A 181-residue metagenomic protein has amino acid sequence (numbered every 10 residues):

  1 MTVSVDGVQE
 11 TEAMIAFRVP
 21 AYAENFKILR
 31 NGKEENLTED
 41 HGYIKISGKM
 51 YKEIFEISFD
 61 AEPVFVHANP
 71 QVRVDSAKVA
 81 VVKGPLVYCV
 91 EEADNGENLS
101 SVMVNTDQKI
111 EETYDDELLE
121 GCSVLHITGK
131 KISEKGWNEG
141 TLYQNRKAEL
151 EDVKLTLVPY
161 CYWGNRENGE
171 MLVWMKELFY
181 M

Functional and structural regions predicted by a protein language model:
M1-S4, S58-M181: C-terminal beta-rich recognition modules with glycine/proline-rich loops and embedded aromatic residues
V3-T11: Extracellular and analogous surface-interaction loops
T11-P20: Surface-exposed beta-strand/loop patches in extracellular or lumenal glycoproteins
A23-S47, F65-Q71: Solvent-exposed beta-strand/loop surfaces of large extracellular or lumenal domains
K49-Y51: Surface-exposed, short loops/turns at beta-strand junctions within beta-sandwich domains
